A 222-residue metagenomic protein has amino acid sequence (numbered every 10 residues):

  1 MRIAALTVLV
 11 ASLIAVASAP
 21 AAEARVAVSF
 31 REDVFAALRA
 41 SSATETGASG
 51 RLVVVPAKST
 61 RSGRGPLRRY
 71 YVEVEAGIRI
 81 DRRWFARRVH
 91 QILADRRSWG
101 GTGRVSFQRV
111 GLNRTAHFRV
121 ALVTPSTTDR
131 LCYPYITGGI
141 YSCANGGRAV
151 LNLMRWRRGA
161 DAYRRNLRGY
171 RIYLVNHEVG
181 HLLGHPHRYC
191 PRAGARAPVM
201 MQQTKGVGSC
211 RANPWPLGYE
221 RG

Functional and structural regions predicted by a protein language model:
M1-S98: N-terminal low-structure segments adjacent to metalloprotease catalytic domains across cellular compartments
R2-A4, A22-R25, T137-A162, R188-G222: Metalloprotease/metallohydrolase-associated module, dominated by Zn2+-dependent proteases
V34, V72-I78, G111, L122-S126 (+3 more regions): A mature extracytoplasmic/lumenal domain signature
R51-V53, R69-Y71, R119, V150 (+1 more regions): Generic structural signal for residues positioned in beta-strands
R64-P66, R114, N145, G194: A short, polar/charged loop/turn motif at coil->beta-strand junctions and beta-hairpin connectors
R83, R87-I172: Metzincin-family zinc-dependent endopeptidase catalytic domain
H90, A94-S98, G180-H185, K205: Sec-exported extracytoplasmic/periplasmic mature domains
R168-P186: Active-site recognition of the HExxH zinc-binding catalytic motif
